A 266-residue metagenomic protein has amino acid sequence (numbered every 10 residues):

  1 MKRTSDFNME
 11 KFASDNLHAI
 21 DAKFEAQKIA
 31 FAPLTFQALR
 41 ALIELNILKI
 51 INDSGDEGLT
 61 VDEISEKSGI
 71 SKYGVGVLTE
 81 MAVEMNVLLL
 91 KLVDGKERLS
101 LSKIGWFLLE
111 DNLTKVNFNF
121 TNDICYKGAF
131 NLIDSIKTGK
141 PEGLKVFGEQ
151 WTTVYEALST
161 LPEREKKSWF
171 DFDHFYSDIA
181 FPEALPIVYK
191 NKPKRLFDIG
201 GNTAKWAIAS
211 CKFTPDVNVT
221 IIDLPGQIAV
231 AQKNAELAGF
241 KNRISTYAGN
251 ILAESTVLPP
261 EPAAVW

Functional and structural regions predicted by a protein language model:
E10-L17, A22-G58, E63-K67, K72-K194: Conserved Class I S-adenosyl-L-methionine-dependent methyltransferase catalytic core
K192-N202: Conserved class I S-adenosyl-L-methionine
T203-P215: Conserved SAM-binding loop of SAM-dependent methyltransferases across substrates and taxa, primarily the Class I
N218-D223: Conserved SAM-binding motif I beta-strand of class I
A231-Q232: Conserved SAM-binding loop
F240-I251: Conserved SAM-binding strand-loop segment of SAM-dependent methyltransferases
A253-P260: Short conserved loop adjoining the S-adenosyl-L-methionine
V265-W266: A conserved beta-strand element that flanks and buttresses the S-adenosyl-L-methionine
